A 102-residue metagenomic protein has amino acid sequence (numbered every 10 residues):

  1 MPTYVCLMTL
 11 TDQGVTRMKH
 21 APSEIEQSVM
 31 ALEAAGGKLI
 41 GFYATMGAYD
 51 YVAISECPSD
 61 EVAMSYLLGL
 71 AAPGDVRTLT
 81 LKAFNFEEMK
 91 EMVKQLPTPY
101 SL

Functional and structural regions predicted by a protein language model:
M1-A34, K38, G47, E88-L102: Short S/T/G/P-rich N-terminal loop/turn motif that feeds into the first structured element of a domain
V5-T9, Y43-Y66: Short, well-ordered beta-strand segments in beta-rich or mixed alpha/beta enzyme and ligand-binding folds
R17, V52, T78: Generic anion/oxyanion-binding catalytic loop in active/binding sites
A31, T45, L70-A72: A generic structural signal for short, solvent-exposed coil/turn residues that cap or connect secondary-structure
G36-Y43, T78-T80: A short linear hydrophobic-aromatic micro-motif
C57-E87: An amphipathic, aromatic/His-enriched active-site/gating alpha helix that lines ligand/cofactor pockets
